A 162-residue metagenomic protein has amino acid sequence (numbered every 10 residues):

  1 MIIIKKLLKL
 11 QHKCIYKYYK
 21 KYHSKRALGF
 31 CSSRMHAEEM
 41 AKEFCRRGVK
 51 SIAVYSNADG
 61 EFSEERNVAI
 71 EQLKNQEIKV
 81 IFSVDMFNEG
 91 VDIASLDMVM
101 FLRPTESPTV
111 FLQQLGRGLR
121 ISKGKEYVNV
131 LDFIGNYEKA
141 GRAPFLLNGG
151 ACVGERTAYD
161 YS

Functional and structural regions predicted by a protein language model:
M1-C31: Conserved interdomain linker/interface between the two RecA-like ATPase lobes of SF2 helicase motors
I2-K6, L10, A140-S162: Long, largely alpha-helical accessory region at the distal end of helicase-like NTP-driven motors
K13, E38-K42, T109: Alpha-helical elements of the RecA-like P-loop NTPase motor core of helicases
L28, A37-N88: Conserved helicase ATPase core of P-loop NTP-dependent helicases/translocases
R47-K50, A94-M98, E106, K123-V130: Short glycine-/polar-rich loops that comprise or flank the Walker A/P-loop and associated switch/sensor motifs
I81-L96, G116-R120: SF2 helicase motor core recognition
S107-G154: Conserved segment of the helicase C-terminal RecA-like domain
